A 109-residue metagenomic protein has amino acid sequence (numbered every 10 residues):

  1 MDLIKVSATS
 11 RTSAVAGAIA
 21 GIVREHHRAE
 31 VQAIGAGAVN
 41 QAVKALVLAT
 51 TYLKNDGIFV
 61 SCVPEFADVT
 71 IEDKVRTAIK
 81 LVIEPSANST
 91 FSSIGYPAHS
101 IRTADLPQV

Functional and structural regions predicted by a protein language model:
M1-H27, V109: An N-terminal amphipathic alpha-helical segment
D2, H27-A29, T77-L81: Structural beta-strand/beta-sheet cores of well-ordered domains, especially the beta-sheet scaffolds that support
I4, Q32, T51: Flexible, active-site-adjacent loop/turn segments at secondary-structure boundaries
S10, A14, G37, A104: Conserved active-site and cofactor/substrate-binding residues in soluble primary-metabolism enzymes
V23-V39: Short glycine-rich, basic-tinged beta-strand/loop micro-motifs
A36-V60: Short, hydrophobic/π-rich interface segment
K54-Q108: C-terminal edge-of-domain segments
